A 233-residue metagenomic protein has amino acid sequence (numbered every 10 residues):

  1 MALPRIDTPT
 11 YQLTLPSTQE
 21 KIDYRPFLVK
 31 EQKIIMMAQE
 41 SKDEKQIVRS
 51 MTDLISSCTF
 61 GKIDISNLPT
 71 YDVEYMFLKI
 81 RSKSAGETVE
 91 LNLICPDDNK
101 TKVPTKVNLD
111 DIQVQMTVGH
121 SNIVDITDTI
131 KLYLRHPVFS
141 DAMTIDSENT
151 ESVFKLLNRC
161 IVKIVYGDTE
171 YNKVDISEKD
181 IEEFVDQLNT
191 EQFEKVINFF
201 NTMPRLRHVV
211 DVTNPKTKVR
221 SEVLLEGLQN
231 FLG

Functional and structural regions predicted by a protein language model:
M1-G233: Long C-terminal interaction/binding lobes of large macromolecular proteins
